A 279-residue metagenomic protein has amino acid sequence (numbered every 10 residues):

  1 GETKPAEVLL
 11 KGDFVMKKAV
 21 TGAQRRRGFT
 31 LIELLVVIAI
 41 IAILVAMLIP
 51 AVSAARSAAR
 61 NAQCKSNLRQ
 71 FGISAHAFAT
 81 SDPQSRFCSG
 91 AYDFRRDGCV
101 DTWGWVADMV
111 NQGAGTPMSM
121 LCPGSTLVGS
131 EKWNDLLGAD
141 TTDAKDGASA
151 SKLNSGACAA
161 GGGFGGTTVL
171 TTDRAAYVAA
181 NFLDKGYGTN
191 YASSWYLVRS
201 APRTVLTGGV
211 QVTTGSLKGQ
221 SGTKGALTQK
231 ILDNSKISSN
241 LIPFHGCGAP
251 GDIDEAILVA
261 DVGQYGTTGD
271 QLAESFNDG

Functional and structural regions predicted by a protein language model:
G1-F29: N-terminal leader/signal peptides at the extreme start of proteins
T21-Q24, N61, Q112, K236: Generic structural signal for beta-strand residues in well-ordered domains
R25-R60: N-terminal single-pass transmembrane signal-anchor helix
S53-W103, A114-G115: Conserved hydrophobic/amphipathic alpha-helical signal-anchor segments
R86-I242, D278-G279: Extracellular/periplasmic head regions of type IV pilus-like filament subunits
L241-G279: Hydrophobic alpha-helical interface faces used for helix-helix packing
